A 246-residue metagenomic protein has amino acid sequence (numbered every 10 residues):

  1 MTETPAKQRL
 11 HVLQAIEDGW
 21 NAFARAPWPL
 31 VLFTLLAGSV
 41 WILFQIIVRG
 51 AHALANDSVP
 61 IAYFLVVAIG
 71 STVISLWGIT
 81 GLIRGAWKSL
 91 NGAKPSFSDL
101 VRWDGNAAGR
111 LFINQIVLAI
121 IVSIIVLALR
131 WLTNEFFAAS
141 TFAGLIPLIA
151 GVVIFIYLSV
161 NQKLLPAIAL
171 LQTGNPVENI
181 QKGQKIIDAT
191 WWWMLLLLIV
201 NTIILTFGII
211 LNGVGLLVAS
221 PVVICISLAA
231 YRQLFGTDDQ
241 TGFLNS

Functional and structural regions predicted by a protein language model:
T2-N91, L118-R130: Short, small/hydrophobic-residue-rich motifs at membrane-helix boundaries and re-entrant hairpins of integral membrane
E3, P60-K94, A139-G174, I209-G242: Selective recognition of hydrophobic, aromatic-rich stretches within alpha-helical transmembrane segments of polytopic
K7-V40, F97-I125, Y157-I209, S246: Interfacial aromatic "cap" segments that immediately flank transmembrane helices in multipass membrane proteins
F23, G50-A51, S58-V59, D104 (+5 more regions): Short, surface-exposed, polar/charged, turn-prone segments marking secondary-structure boundaries
I121-I149: Membrane-proximal helix-loop-helix units in multi-pass membrane proteins
L132-F136, I204-N212: Hydrophobic alpha-helical transmembrane segments
